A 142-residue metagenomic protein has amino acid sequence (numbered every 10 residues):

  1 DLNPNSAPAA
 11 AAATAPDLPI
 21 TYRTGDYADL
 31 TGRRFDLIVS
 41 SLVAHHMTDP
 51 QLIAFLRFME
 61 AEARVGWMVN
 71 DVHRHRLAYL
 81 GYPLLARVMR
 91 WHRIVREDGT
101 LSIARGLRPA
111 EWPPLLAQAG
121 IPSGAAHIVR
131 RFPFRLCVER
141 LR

Functional and structural regions predicted by a protein language model:
D1-N3: Conserved SAM/SAH-binding beta-strand->alpha-helix loop
A10-A12: Conserved SAM-binding loop
P16-D29: Conserved SAM-binding strand-loop segment of SAM-dependent methyltransferases
D26-R33, D49: Short conserved loop adjoining the S-adenosyl-L-methionine
V39: A conserved beta-strand element that flanks and buttresses the S-adenosyl-L-methionine
L56-R74: Conserved beta-strand signature within the Rossmann-like core of class I S-adenosyl-L-methionine
V72-A119, H127-I128: C-terminal alpha-helical "lid/dimerization" subdomain adjacent to the S-adenosyl-L-methionine
A117-G120, G124-R142: Core SAM-dependent methyltransferase catalytic element
